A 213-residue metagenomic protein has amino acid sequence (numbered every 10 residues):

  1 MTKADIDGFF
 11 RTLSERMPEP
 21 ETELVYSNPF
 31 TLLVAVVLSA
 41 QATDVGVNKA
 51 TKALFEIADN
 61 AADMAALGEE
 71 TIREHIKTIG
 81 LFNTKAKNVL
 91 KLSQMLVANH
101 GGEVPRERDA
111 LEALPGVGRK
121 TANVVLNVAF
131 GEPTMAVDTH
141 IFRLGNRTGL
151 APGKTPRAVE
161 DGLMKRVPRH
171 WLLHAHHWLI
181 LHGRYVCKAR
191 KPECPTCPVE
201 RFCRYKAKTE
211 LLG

Functional and structural regions predicted by a protein language model:
T2-G213: Catalytic cores of DNA base-excision repair glycosylases
